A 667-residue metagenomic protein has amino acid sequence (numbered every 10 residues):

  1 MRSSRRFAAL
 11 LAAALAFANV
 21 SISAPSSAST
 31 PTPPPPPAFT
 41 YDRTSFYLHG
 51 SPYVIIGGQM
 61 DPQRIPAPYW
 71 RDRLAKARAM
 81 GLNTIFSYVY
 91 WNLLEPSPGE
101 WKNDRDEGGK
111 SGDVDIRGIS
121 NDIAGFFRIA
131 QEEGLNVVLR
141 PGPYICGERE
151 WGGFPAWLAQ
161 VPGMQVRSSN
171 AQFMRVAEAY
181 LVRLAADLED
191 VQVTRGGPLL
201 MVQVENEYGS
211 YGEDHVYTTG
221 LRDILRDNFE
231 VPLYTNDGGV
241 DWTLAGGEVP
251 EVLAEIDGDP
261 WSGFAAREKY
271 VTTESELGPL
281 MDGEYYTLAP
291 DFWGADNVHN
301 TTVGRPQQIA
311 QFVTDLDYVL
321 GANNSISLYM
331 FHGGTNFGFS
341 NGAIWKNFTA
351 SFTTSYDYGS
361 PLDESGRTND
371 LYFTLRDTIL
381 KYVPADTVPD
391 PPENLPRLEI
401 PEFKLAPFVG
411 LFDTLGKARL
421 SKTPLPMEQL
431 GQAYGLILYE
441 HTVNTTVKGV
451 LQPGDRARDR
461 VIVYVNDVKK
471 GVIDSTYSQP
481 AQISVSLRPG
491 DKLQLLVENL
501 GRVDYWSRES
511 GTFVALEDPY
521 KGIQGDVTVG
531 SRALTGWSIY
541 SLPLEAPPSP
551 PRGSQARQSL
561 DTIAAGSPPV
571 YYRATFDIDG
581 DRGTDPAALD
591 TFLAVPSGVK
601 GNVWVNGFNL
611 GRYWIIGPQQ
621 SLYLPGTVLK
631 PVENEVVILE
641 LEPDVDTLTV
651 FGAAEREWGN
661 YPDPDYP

Functional and structural regions predicted by a protein language model:
A24-T84: N-terminal carbohydrate-binding accessory modules
W70-E150, R222-V231: Aromatic-lined substrate-binding rim segments of carbohydrate-active enzymes
G99-R117, E132, G142-S168, R175 (+4 more regions): Aromatic- and acidic-residue-enriched segments that line the glycan-binding/catalytic groove of carbohydrate-active
I119-P141, V161-L199: An active-site-proximal structural segment forming one wall of the substrate-binding cleft that immediately precedes
R128-Q131, L135, I224-D227, D257-D363 (+1 more regions): Catalytic-core region of carbohydrate-active enzymes that cleave or remodel glycosidic bonds
Q172-V249: Active-site neighborhood of glycoside hydrolase catalytic domains
K448-Y464, F576-N606, Y613-W614, V636-L639: Aromatic-lined ligand-binding clefts that engage carbohydrates, nucleic acids, or primary amines
E498-A533, P643-P667: Glycine/proline-rich low-complexity spacer/linker segments in large multi-domain proteins
